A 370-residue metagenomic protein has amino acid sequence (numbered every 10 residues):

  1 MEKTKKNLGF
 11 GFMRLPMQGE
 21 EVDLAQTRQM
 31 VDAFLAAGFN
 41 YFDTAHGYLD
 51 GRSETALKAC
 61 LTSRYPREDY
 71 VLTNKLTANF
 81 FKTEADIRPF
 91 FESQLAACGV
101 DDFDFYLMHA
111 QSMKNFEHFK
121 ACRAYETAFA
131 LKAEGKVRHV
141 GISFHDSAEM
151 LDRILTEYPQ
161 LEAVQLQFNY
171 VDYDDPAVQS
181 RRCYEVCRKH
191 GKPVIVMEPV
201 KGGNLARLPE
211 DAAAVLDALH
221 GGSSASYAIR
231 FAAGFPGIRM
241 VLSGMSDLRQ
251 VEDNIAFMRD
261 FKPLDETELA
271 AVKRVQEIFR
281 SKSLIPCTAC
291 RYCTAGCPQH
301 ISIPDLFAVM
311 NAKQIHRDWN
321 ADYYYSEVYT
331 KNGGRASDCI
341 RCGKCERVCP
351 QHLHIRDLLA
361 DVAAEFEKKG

Functional and structural regions predicted by a protein language model:
M1-Y70, T127, A133: N-terminal binding-site loop/beta-alpha segment at the start of enzyme catalytic domains that lines or forms
G11, A45, Y106-H109, S143 (+3 more regions): Conserved residues at the C-terminal ends of beta-strands
Q18, D32, F81-V200, L208-D211 (+2 more regions): Glycine/proline-rich, positively charged, aromatic-decorated active-site loop/lid region on the catalytic face
D32-L35, F39-N40, A59, R182-G370: Structured C-terminal cap/extension of enzyme domains
Y41-Y48, R138-I142, M240-L242: Short catalytic-loop micro-motif centered on adjacent basic/acidic residues
D43-T44, N74, V196: Hydrophobic residues in well-ordered beta-strands that form the structural core
Y48, R64-A85, H109-A110: Structural motif corresponding to the early beta-alpha repeats
S53-L57, S147-D152, V251: Short, well-ordered alpha-helical microsegments
